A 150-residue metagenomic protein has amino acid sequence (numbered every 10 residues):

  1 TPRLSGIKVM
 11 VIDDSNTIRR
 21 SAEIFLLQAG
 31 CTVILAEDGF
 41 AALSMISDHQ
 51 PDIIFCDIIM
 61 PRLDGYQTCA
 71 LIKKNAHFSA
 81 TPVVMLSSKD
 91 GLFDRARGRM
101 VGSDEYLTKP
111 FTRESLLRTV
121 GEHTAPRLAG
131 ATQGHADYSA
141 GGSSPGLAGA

Functional and structural regions predicted by a protein language model:
R20-Q28: Charged docking surfaces used in two-component/phosphorelay signaling
G30-E37, M45: Short hydrophobic/Thr-rich beta-strand motif most characteristic of the beta2 strand and flanking loop of CheY-like
H49-F55: Active-site beta3 strand of CheY-like receiver
M60: Receiver (REC) domain active-site loop signature in two-component systems and cognate sites in sensor histidine kinases
F111-V120: C-terminal output helix
